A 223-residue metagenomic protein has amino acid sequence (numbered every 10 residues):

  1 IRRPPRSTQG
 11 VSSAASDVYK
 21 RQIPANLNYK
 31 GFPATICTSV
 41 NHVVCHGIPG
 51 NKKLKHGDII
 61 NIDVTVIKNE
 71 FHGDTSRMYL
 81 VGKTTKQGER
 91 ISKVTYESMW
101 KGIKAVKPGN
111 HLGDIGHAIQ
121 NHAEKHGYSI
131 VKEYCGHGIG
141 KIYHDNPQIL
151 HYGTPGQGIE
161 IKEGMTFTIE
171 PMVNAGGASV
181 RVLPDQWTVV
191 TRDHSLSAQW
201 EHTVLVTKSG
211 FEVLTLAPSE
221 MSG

Functional and structural regions predicted by a protein language model:
I1-A15, Y19: Single conserved hydrophobic/aromatic residue that forms the stacking wall/gate of nucleotide- or nucleobase-binding
S13-G223: Active-site neighborhoods and metal-handling regions in enzymes and metal-associated proteins
